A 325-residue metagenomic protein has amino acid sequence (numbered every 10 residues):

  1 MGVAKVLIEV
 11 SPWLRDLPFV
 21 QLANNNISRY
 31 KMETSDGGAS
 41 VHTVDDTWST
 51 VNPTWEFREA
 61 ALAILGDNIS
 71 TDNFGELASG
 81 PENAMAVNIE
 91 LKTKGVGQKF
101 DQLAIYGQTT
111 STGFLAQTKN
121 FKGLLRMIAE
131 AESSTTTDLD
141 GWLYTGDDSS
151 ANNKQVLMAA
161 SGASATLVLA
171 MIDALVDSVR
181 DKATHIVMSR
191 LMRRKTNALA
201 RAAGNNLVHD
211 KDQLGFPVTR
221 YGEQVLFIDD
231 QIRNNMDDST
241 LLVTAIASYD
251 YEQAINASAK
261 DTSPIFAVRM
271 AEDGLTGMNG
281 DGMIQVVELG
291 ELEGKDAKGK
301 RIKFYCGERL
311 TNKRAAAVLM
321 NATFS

Functional and structural regions predicted by a protein language model:
M1-L241, A245-S325: Flexible, glycine/threonine- and acidic-rich loop/arm segments that mediate assembly and lattice contacts in viral
